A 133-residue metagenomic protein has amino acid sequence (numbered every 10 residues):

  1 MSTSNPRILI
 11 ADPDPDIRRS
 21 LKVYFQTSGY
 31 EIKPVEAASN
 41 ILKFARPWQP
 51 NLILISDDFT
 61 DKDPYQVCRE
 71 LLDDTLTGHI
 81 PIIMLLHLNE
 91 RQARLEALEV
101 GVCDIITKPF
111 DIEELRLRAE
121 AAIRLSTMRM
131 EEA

Functional and structural regions predicted by a protein language model:
M1-P15, K22, E120-A133: Non-catalytic signal-transmission and effector/linker regions of two-component phosphorelay proteins
S4-N5, Q49-N51, L76-P81: His-Asp phosphorelay/catalytic-motif detector in bacterial-type signaling
D14-E36, P47: Two-component/phosphorelay signaling modules centered on CheY-like receiver
K43, Y65-G78: Short amphipathic alpha-helix used as the core "switch/output" element in two-component signaling
W48-F59: Active-site beta3 strand of CheY-like receiver
D63-Q66, N89-D104: Alpha4 helix (beta4-alpha4-beta5 surface) of REC/receiver domains from two-component response regulators
F110-A119: C-terminal output helix
